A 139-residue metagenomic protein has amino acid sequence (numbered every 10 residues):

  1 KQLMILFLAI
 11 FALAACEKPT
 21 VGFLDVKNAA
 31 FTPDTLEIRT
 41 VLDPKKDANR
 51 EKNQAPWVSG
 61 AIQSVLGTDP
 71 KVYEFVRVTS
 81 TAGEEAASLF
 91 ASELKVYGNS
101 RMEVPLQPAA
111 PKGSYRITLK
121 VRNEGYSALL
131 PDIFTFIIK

Functional and structural regions predicted by a protein language model:
K1-C16: Sec-dependent bacterial lipoprotein signal peptides
E17-K139: Non-catalytic macromolecular-recognition regions in eukaryotic signaling proteins
